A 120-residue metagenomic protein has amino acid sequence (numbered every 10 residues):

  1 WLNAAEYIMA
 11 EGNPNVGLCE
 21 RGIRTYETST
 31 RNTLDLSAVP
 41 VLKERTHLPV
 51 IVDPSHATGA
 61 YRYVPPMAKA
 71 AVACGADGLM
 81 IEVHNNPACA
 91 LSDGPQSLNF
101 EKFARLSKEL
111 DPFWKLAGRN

Functional and structural regions predicted by a protein language model:
W1-V83: Catalytic alpha/beta core domains of metabolic enzymes, predominantly
N85-R119: C-terminal helical cap(s) of enzyme catalytic domains, especially alpha/beta-barrels
